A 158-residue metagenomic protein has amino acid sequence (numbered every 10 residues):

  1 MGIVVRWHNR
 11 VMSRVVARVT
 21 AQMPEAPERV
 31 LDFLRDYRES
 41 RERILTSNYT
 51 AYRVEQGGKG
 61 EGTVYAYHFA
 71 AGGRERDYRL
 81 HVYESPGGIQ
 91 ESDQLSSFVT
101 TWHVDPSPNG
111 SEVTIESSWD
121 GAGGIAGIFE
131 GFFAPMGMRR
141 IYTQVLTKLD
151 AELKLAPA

Functional and structural regions predicted by a protein language model:
G2-K59: Hydrophobic ligand-binding cavity/cleft-lining segments
I3, V16, P106-P108, E112 (+1 more regions): Extended beta-strand/beta-hairpin segments
V5-M12, F69, G131, P135-L146: Low-complexity, charge- and small-residue-enriched intrinsically disordered regions
M12-V16, G62, S97, G110-E112: A general secondary-structure signal for short beta-strands and their flanking turns/coil in non-transmembrane regions
Q22, R38-E42, A51-V99, Q144-A158: Glycine-rich portal/gate segments that line the openings of hydrophobic small-molecule binding cavities
Q90-Q144: Beta-strand/loop substructures that line and gate deep hydrophobic ligand-binding cavities in soluble
